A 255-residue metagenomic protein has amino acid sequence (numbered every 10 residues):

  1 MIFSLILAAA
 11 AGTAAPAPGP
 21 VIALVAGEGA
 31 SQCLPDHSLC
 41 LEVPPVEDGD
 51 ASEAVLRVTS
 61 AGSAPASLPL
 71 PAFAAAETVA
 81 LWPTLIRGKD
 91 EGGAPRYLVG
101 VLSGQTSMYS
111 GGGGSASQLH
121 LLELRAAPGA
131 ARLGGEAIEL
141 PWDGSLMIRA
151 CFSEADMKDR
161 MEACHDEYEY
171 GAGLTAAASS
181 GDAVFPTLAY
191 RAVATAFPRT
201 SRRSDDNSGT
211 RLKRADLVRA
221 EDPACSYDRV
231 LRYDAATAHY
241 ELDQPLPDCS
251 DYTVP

Functional and structural regions predicted by a protein language model:
M1-A11: Sec-dependent N-terminal signal peptides
I2-S4, S67, A130, A137: Generic N-terminal initiation segments characterized by hydrophobic and/or small/turn-forming residues
A14-L34, L124-P255: Acidic, small-residue rich beta-repeat scaffolds with periodic aromatic anchors
C40-Y109: Short N-terminal edge-element motif at the start of the domain
G49-E53, G113-L119, E221-S226: Short coil-to-beta strand junction motifs in C2/discoidin
E91-P95, G114, S180-V184: Solvent-exposed loop and beta-edge segments used for protein-protein assembly and interaction
Y97-V101, Q105-R125, R132: Contiguous hydrophobic, core-forming segments of folded domains
